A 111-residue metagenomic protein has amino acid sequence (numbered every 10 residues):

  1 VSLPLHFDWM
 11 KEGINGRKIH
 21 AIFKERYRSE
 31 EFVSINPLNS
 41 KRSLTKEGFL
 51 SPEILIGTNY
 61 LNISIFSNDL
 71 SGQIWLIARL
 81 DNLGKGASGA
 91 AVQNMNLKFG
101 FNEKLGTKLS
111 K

Functional and structural regions predicted by a protein language model:
V1-L76: C-terminal substrate-binding/catalytic lobe of Rossmann-fold NAD(P)-dependent oxidoreductases
Y60-K111: NAD(P)-dependent Rossmann-like dehydrogenase/reductase catalytic/cofactor-binding core
